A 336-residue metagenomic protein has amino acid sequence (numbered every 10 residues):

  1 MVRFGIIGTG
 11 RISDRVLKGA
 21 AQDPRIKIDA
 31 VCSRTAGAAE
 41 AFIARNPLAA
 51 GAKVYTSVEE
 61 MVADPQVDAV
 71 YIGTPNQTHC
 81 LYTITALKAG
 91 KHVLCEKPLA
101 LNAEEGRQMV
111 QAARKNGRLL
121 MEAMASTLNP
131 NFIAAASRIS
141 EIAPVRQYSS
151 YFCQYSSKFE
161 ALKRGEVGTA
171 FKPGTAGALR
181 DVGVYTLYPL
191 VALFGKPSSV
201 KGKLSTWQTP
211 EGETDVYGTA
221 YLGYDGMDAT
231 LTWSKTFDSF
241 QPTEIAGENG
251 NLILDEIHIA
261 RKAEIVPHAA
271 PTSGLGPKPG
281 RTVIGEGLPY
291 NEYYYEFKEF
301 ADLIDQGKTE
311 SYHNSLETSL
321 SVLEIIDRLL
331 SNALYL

Functional and structural regions predicted by a protein language model:
M1-A49, Y335-L336: N-terminal Rossmann-like dinucleotide-binding module
V16, N46, A50-A112: Beta-loop-alpha module in the N-terminal Rossmann-like domain of NAD(P)-dependent dehydrogenases, especially those
A69-Y71, R107, E299-L336: C-terminal helix-rich "cap/oligomerization" subdomain common to oxidoreductases
C95, L120-E122, L254: Hydrophobic residues in well-ordered beta-strands that form the structural core
Q108-A125, P144-Y148: Rossmann-fold dehydrogenase core element
S126-V200, Q208: Predominantly a Rossmann-like dinucleotide-binding segment in NAD(P)-dependent oxidoreductases
T186-R261, K298-Q306: Contiguous beta-strand/loop segments that form the cofactor/metal-binding neighborhood of enzyme cores
G285-K298, N314: Active-site loop of classical SDR/Rossmann-like NAD(P)-dependent oxidoreductases, centered on the catalytic Tyr-X3-Lys
